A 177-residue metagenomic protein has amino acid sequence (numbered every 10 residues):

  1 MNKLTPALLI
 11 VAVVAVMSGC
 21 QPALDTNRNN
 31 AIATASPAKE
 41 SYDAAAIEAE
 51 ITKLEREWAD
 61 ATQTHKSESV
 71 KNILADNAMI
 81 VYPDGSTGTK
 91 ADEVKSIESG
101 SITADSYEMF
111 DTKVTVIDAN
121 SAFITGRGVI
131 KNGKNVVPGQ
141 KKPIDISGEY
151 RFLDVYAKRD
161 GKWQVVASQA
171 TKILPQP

Functional and structural regions predicted by a protein language model:
M1-L8: Bacterial N-terminal signal peptides that target proteins for export
L9-V14: Hydrophobic helical h-region of N-terminal Sec-dependent signal peptides in bacterial secretory/periplasmic proteins
V16-G19: C-terminal motif of bacterial Sec signal peptides marking the signal peptidase cleavage site
Q21-L74, M79-P177: A beta-strand edge to alpha-helix "cap/lid" segment located at domain peripheries
